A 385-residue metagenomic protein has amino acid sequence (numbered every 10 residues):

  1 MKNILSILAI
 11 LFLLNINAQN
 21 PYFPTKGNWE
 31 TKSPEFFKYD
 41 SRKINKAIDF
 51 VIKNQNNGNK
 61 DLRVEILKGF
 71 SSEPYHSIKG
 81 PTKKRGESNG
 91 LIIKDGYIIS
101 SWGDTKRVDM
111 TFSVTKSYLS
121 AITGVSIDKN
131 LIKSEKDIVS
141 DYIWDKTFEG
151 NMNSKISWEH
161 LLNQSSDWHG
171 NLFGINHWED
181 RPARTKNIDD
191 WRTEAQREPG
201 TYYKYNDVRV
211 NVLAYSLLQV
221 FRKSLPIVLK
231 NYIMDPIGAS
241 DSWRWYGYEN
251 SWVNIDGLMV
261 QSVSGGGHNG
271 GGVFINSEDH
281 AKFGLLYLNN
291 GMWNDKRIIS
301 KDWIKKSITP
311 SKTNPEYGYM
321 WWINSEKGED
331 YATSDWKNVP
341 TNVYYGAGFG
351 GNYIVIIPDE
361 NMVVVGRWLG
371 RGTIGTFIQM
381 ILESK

Functional and structural regions predicted by a protein language model:
M1-N20: Bacterial Sec-dependent N-terminal signal peptides
A18-D104, K129-I132, K385: N-terminal leader/targeting segments and the immediately adjacent pre-domain N-terminus
G96, M110-E135, L161, L213-L217 (+2 more regions): Active-site SXXK
I99-G103, N171-Y248, G271: Catalytic-site signature segments of enzymes, centered on catalytic residues
S117, A121, R209-S216, G271-M292 (+1 more regions): Active-site-proximal alpha-helical segments within enzyme catalytic domains
V125-K133, L218-I227, M234-S242, I275-I299 (+1 more regions): Bacterial peptidoglycan biogenesis and beta-lactam-recognition machinery
K129-D167, F221-G270: Active-site helix/loop module of the DD-peptidase/beta-lactamase fold, centered on the serine-lysine SxxK catalytic
S251-G267, G271, T309-V363: Active-site Gly/Thr loop motif
